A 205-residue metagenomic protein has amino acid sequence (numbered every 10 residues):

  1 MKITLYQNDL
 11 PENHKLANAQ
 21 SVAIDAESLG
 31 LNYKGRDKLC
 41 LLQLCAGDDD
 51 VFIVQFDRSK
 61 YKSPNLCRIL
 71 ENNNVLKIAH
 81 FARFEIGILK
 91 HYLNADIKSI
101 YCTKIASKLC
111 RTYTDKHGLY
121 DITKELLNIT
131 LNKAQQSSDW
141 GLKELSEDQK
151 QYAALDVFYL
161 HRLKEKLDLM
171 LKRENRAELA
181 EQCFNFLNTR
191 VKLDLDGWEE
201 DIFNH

Functional and structural regions predicted by a protein language model:
M1-H205: DEDD superfamily 3′-5′ metal-dependent exonuclease/proofreading module
